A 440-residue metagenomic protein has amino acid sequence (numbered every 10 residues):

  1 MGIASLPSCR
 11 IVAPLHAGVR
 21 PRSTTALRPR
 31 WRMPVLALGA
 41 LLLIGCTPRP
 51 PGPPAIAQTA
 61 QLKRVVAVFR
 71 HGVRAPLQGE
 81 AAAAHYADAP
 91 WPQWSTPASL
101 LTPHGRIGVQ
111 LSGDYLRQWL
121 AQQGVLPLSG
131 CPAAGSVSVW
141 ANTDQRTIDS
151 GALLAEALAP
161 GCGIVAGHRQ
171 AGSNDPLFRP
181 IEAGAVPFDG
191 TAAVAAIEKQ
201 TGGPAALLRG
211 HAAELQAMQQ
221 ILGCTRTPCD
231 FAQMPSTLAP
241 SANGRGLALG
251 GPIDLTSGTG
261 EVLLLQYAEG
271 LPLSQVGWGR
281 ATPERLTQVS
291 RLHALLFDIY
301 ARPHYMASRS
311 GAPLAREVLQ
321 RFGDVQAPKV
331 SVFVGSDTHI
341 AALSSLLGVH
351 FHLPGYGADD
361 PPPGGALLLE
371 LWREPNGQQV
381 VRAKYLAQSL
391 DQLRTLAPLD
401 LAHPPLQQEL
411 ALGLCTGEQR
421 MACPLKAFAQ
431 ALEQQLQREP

Functional and structural regions predicted by a protein language model:
L6-C9, L15-V35: Bacterial N-terminal signal peptides that target proteins for export
I44-G45: C-terminal motif of bacterial Sec signal peptides marking the signal peptidase cleavage site
G52-S138, N142-S331, G335-P440: Signature for phosphate-centric chemistry
